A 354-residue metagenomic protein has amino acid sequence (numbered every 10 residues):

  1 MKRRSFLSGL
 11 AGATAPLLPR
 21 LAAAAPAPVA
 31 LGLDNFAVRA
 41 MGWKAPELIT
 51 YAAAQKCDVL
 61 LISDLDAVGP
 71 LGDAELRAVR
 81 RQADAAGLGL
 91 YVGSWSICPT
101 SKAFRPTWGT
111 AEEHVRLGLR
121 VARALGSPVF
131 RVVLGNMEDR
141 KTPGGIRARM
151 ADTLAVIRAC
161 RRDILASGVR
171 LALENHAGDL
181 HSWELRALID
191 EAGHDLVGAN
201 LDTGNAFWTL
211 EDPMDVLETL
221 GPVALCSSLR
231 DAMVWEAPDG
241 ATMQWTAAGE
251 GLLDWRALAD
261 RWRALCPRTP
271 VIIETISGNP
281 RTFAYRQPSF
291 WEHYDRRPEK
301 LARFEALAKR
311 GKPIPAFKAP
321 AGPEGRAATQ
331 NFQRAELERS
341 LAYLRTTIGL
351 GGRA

Functional and structural regions predicted by a protein language model:
M1-L7: Twin-arginine (Tat) signal peptide motif
L7-A15, A24-A30, P46-A53, S182-V197 (+1 more regions): Histidine-acidic metal/acid-base catalytic patches
L17, I49, Q82-A85, G89 (+1 more regions): Active-site acidic/histidine proton-transfer and metal-coordination neighborhood in alpha/beta enzyme cores
P19-W43: C-terminal segment of N-terminal export signals and the immediately downstream linker at the start of the mature
V29-N35, L60-I62, L90-S94, F130-V132 (+4 more regions): Hydrophobic faces of well-ordered beta-strands that scaffold small-molecule active sites in alpha/beta enzyme cores
F36-V38, L65-A67, W95-C98, G135-M137 (+4 more regions): Active-site beta-loop-alpha junctions enriched in small/polar residues
E47-L65, G126: Catalytic domains of carbohydrate-active enzymes, especially glycoside hydrolases
L61-R80, N136-K141: Glycine-rich, proline-tolerant flexible connector loops at the mouths of alpha/beta enzymes
